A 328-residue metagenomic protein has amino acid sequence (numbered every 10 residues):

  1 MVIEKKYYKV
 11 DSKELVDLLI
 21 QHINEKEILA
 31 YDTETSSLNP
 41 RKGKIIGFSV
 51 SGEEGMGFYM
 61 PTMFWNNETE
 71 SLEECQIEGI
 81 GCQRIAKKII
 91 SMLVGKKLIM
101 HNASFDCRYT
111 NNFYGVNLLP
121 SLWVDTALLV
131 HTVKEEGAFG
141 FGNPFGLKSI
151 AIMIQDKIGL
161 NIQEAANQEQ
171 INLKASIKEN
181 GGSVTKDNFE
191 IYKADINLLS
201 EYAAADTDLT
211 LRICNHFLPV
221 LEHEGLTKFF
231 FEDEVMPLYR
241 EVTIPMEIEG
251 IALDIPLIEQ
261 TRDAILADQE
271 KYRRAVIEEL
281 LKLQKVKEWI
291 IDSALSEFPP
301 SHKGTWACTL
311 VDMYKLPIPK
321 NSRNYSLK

Functional and structural regions predicted by a protein language model:
M1-E73, S121, G140-G142, I154-K157 (+2 more regions): Conserved "right-hand" nucleotidyltransferase catalytic core of DNA-directed polymerases
L18-H22, I77-K96: Short, basic/hydrophobic alpha-helical segments
A30, K96-D106: Acidic beta-strand-to-loop metal/phosphate-binding motif
T35-S37, S104, L128: Short, glycine/acidic-enriched loop or turn micro-motifs at the edges of active sites
K42-G43, T110-Y114: Short amphipathic alpha-helical segments
D106-N112, V220: Phosphate- and divalent-cation-binding pockets in alpha/beta enzyme and binding domains that engage nucleotide-derived
V116-E135, G146-S149: Conserved beta-strand -> loop -> alpha-helix junction used to position metal-binding or nucleic-acid-contacting
